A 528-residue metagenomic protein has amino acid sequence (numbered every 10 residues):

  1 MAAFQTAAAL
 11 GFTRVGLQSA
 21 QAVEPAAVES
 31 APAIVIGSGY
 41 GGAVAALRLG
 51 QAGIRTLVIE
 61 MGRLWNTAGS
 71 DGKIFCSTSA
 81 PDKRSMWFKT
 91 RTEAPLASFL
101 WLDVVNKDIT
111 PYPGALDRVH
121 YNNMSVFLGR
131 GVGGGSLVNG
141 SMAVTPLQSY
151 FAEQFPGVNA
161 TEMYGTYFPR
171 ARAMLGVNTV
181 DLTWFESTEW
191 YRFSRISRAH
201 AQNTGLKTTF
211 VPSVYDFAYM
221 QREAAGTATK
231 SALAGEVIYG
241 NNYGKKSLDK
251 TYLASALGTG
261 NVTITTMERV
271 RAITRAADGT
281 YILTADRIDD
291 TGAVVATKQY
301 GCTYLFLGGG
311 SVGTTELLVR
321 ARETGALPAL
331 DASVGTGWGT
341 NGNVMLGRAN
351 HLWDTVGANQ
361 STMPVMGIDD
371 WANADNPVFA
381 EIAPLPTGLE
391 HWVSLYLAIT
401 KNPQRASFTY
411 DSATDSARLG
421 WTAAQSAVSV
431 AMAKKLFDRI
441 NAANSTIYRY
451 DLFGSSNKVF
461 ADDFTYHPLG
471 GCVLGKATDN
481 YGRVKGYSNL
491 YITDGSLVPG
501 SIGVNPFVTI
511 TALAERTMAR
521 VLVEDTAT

Functional and structural regions predicted by a protein language model:
M1-G16: N-terminal export signals
R14-S30, V294: A short, basic/flexible loop-to-alpha-helix module at the beginning of a structural domain
V23-E153, V158-A160, G313, L327-A349: N-terminal glycine-rich phosphate/pyrophosphate-binding loop and immediately adjacent elements
Q51, R55-S79, T259, A272-A276 (+4 more regions): Glycine-rich loop(s) and the adjacent beta-strand/alpha-helix scaffold that form part
V105-L128, G135, N139, E153 (+7 more regions): FAD cofactor-binding and catalytic pocket of flavoenzymes
G157-M267, N457-T465, V473: Conserved redox-cofactor binding core of oxidoreductases
S213-V214, T266-Y281, R287-D289: A conserved short coil-to-beta-strand element within the FAD-binding core of flavoproteins
L233-A234, A272, M432-S501, F507 (+1 more regions): A glycine-rich dinucleotide-binding beta-alpha-beta segment and adjacent secondary-structure elements that constitute
